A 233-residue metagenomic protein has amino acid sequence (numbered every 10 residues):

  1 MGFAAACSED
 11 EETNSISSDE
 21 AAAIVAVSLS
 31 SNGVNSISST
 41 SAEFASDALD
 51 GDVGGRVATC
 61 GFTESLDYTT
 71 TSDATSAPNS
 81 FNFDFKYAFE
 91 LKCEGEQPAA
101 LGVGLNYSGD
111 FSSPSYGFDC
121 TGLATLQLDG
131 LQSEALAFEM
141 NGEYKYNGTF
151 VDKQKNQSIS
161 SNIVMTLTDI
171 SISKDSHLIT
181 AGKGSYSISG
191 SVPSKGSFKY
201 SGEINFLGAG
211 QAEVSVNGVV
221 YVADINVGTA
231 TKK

Functional and structural regions predicted by a protein language model:
G2-A6: C-terminal motif of bacterial Sec signal peptides marking the signal peptidase cleavage site
D10-K233: Low-complexity, intrinsically disordered segments exposed to solvent
